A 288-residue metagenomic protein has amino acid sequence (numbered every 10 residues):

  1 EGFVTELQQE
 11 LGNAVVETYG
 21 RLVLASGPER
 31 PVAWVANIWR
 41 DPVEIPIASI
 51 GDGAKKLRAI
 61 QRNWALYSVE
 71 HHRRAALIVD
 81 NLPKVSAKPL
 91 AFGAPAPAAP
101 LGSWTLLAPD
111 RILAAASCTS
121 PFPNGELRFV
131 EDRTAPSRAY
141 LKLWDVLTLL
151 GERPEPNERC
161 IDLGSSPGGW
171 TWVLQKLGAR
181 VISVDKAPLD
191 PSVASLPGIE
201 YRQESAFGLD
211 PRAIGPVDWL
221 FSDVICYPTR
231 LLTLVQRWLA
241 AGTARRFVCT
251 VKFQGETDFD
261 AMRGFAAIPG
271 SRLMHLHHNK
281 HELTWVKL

Functional and structural regions predicted by a protein language model:
E1-L288: SAM-dependent transferase fold signal centered on methyltransferase-like domains, encompassing both Class I
